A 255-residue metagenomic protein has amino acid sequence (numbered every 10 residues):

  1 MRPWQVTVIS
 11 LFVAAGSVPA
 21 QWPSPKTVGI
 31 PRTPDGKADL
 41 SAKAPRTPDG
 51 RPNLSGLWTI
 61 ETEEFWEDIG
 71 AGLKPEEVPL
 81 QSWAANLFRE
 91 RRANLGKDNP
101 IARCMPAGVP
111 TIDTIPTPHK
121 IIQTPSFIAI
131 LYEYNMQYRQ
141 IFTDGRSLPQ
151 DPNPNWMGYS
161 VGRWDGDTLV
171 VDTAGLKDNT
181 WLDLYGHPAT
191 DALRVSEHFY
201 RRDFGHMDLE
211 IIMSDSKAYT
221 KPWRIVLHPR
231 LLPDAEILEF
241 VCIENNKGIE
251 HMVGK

Functional and structural regions predicted by a protein language model:
M1-V8: Bacterial N-terminal signal peptides that target proteins for export
V8-F12, G16-K255: PEST-like low-complexity, intrinsically disordered acidic/proline/serine-rich tracts that flank trafficking/processing
